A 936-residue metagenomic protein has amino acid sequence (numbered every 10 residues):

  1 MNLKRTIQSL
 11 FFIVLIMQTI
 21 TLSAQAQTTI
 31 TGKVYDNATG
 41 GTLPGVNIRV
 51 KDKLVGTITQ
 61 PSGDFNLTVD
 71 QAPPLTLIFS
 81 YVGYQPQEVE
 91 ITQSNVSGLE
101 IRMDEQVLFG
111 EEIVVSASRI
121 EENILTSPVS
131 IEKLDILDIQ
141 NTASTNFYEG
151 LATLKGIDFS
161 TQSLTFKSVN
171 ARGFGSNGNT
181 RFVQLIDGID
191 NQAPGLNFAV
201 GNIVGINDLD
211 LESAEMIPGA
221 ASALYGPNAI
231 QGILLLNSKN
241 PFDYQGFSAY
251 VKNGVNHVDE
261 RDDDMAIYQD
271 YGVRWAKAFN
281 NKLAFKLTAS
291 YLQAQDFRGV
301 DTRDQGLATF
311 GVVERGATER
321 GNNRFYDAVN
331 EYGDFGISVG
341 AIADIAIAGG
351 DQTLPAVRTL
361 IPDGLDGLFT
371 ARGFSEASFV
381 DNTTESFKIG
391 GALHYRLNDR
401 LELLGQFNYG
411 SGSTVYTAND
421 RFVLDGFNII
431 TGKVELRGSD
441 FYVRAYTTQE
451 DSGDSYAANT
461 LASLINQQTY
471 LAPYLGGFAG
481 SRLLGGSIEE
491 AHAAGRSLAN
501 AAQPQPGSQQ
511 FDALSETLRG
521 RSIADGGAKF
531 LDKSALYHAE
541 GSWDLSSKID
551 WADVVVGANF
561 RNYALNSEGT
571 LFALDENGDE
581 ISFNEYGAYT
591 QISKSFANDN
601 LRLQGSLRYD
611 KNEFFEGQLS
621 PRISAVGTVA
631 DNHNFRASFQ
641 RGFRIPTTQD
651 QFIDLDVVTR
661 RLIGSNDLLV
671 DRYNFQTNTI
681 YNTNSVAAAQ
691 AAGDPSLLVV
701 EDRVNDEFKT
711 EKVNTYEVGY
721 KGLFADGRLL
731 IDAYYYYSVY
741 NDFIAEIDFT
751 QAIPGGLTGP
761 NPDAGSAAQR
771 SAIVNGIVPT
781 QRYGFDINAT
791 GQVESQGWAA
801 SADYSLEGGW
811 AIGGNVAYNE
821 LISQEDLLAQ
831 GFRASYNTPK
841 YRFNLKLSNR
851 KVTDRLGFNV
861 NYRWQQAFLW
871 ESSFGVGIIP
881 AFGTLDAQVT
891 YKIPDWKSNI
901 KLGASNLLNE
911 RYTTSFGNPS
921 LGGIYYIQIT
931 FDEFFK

Functional and structural regions predicted by a protein language model:
I7, A276-K282, T288-A294, T384 (+6 more regions): Conserved C-terminal beta-signal and adjacent last beta-strands/turns of outer-membrane beta-barrel proteins
Y35-T39, V46-K51, T76-Q85, S94-Q140: Short, acidic, small-residue-rich periplasmic hinge/interaction motif at the N-terminus of Gram-negative outer-membrane
K53-D64: Short, acidic Ser/Thr/Gly-rich low-complexity loop/linker segments typical of extracellular and cell-surface proteins
N66-T68, D190-P218: Short acidic/polar hinge/loop motifs at secondary-structure boundaries that mediate gating or recognition
T180, L209-E212, P218, A223-L235 (+3 more regions): Outer-membrane beta-barrel translocator/receptor signature
K433-F572, N577-F615, D732: Face-selective signature of the C-terminal outer-membrane beta-barrel domain
S595-A597, I731-L869, T930-F935: Gram-negative outer-membrane beta-barrel transporters
L668-R782: Membrane-embedded beta-barrel scaffold of Gram-negative outer-membrane proteins
